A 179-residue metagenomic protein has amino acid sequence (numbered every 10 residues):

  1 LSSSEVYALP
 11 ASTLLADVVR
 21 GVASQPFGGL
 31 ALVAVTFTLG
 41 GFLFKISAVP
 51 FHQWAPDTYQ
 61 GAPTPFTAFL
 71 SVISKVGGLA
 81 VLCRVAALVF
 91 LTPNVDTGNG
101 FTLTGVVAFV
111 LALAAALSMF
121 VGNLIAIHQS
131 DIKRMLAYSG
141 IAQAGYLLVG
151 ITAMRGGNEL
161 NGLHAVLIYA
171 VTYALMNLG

Functional and structural regions predicted by a protein language model:
L1-G179: Alpha-helical transmembrane segments of multi-pass membrane proteins predominantly involved in bioenergetics
